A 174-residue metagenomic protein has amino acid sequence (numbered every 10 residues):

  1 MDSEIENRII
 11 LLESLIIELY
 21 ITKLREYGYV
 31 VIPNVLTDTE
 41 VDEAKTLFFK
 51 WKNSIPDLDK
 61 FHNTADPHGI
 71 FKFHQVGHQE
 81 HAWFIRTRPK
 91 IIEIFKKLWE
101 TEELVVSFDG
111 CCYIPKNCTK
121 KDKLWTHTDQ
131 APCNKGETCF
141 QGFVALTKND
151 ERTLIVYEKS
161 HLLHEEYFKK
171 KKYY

Functional and structural regions predicted by a protein language model:
D2-E26, P33-C133: Non-heme Fe(II)-dependent double-stranded beta-helix
V31-P33, V105-F108, A145, T153-V156: A structural signal for short, well-ordered beta-strand segments and their strand-loop junctions that often border
P132-D150: Short, conserved beta-strand element in jelly-roll/cupin
N149-Y174: Double-stranded beta-helix
